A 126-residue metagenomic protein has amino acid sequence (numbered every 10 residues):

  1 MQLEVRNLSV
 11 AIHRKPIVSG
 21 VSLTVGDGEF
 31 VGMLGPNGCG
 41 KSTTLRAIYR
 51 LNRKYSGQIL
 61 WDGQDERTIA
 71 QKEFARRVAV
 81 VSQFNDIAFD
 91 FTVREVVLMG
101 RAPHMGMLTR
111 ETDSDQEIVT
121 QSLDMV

Functional and structural regions predicted by a protein language model:
L34-P36: The feature captures the beta-strand-to-loop junction immediately N-terminal to the Walker
Y49: Helix-to-loop junction immediately C-terminal to a conserved catalytic motif
G57-D65, F74: Conserved ABC transporter NBD signature motif
T68, F84-L98, P103-T109: Conserved catalytic motifs of ABC-family nucleotide-binding domains
D113-V126: Conserved ABC ATPase "signature" region
